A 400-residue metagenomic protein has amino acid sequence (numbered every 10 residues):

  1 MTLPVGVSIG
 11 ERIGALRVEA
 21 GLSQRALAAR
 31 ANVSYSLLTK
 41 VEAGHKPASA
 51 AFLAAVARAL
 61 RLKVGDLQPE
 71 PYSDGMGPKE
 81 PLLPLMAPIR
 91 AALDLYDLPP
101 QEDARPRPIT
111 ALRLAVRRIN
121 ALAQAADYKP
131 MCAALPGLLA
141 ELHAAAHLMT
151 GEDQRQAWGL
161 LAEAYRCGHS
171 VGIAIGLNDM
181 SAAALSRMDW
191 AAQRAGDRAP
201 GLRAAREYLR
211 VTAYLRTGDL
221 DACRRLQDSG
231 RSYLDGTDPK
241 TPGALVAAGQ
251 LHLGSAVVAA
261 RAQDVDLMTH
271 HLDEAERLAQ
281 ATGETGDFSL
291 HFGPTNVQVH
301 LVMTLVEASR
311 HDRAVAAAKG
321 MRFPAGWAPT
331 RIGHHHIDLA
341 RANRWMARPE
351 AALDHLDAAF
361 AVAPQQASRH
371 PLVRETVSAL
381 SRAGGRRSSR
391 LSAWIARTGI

Functional and structural regions predicted by a protein language model:
M1-S8: A detector for short, charged/polar N-terminal pre-domain segments
V5, A104-I400: Conserved binding/catalytic microenvironments
E11-R30: Short basic helix-loop element that most often maps to the first helix and adjoining turn of HTH DNA-binding modules
A26, L37, P47, F52 (+1 more regions): Residues in the helix-turn-helix
A31-P47, P69-Y72: Recognition helix of helix-turn-helix/homeodomain-like DNA-binding domains that insert into the DNA major groove
N32, A51-D66: DNA major-groove recognition helix of helix-turn-helix/homeodomain DNA-binding modules
R61-G77, V297: Short C-terminal boundary/hinge segments that cap the last helix of small helical domains
